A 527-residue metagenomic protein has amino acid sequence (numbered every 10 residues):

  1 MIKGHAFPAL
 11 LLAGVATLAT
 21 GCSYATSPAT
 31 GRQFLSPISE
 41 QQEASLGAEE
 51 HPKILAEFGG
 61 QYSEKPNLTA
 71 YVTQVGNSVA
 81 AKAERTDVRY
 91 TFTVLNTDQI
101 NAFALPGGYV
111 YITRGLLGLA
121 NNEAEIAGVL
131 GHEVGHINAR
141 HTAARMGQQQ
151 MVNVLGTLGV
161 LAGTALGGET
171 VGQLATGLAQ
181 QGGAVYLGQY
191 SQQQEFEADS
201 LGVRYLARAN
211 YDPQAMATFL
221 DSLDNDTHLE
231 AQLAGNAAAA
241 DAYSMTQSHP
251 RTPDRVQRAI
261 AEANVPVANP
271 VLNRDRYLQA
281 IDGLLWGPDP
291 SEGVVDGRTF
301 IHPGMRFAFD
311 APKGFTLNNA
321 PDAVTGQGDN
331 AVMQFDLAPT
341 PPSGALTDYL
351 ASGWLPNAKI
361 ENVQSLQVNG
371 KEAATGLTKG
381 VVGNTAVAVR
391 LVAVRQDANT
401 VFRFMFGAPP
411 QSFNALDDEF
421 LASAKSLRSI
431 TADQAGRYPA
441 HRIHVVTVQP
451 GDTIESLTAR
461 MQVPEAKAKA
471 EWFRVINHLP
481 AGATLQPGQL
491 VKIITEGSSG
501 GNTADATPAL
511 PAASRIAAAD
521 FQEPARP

Functional and structural regions predicted by a protein language model:
I2-L11, A16-P303, T316, P321-A323 (+3 more regions): A Zn2+-metalloprotease active-site environment signal
A127, F315, F404-A440, T507: Surface-exposed amphipathic alpha-helical segments
F196, D310, Q449, P480 (+1 more regions): Residue-level recognition of short, solvent-exposed, well-ordered loop/turn junctions that link secondary-structure
D336-L337, L391, N399-P410: Short, well-ordered beta-strand elements
A351-V401: Signature of long, low-cysteine stretches enriched in small and polar/charged residues
Q434-P464: Primarily a LysM-type cell-wall glycan-binding module
A459, A504, P508-A513, A517-A519 (+1 more regions): Intrinsically disordered, low-complexity segments enriched in small/polar and acidic residues
K467-A512: Extracellular LysM carbohydrate-binding repeats and other cell-envelope/extracellular binding modules
